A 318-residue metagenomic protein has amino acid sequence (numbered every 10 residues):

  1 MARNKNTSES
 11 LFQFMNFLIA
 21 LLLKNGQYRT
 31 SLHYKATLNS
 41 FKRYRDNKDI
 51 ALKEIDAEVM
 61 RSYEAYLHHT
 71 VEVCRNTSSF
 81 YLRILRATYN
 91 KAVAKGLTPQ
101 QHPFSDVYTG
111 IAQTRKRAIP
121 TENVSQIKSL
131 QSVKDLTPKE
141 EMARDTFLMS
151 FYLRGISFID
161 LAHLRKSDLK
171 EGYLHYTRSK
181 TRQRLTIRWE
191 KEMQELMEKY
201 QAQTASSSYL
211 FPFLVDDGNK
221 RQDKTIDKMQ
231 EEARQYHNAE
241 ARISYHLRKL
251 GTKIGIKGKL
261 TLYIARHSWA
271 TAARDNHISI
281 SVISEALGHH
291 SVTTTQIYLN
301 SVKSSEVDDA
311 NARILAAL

Functional and structural regions predicted by a protein language model:
F17-R29, L38-R115, L130-K134: N-terminal core-binding DNA-recognition domain of tyrosine recombinases/integrases
N90-L97, S150-E171: Short, charged phosphate-coordinating catalytic segments
D106, H163-K199, V215-D216: Conserved tyrosine-mediated DNA breakage-rejoining catalytic core shared by Y-recombinases
V107-F158: Basic, Lys/Arg- and aromatic-enriched nucleic-acid-binding interface segment
A118, R178-R182, L287-A312: Catalytic-site neighborhood detector that most strongly recognizes the C-terminal catalytic loop/helix of tyrosine
V124, E190-K257: Active-site/catalytic core of tyrosine-dependent DNA strand-transfer enzymes
D135-P138, Q235-Y236, S244-E285: Short, basic (Lys/Arg/His-rich) helix/loop patches that form interaction surfaces in the mid-to-C-terminal regions
S167-Y173, K257-G258, I278-I297: Short, polar N-cap/turn motifs at the start of nucleic acid-interacting alpha helices
